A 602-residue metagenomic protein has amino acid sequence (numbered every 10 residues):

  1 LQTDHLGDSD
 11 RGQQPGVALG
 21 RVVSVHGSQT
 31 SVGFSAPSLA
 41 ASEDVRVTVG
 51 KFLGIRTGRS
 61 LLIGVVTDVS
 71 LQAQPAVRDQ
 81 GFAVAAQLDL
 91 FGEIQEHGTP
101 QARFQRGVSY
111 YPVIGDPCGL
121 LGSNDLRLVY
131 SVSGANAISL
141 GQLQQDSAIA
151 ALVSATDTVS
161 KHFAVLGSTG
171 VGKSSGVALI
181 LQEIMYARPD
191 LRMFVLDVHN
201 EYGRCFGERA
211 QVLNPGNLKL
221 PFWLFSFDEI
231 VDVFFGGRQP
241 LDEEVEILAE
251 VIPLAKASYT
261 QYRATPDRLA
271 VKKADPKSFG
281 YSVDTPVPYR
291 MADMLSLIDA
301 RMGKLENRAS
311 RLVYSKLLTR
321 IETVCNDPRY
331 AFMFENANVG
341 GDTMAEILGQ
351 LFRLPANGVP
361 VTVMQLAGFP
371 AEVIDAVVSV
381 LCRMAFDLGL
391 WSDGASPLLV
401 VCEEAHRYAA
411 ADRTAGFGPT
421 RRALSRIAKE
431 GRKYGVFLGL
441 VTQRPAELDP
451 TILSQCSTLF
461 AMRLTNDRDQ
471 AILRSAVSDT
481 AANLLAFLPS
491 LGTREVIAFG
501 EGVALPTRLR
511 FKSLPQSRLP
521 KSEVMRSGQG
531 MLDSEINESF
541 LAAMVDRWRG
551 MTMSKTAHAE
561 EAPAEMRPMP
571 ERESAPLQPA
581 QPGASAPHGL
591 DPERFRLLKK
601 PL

Functional and structural regions predicted by a protein language model:
L1-L166, D393-S396, A411: Basic- and hydrophobic-enriched, low-structure N-terminal and domain-boundary segments that flank ATP-binding catalytic
A137-L220, A498, G528-M531, L541-A542 (+1 more regions): Glycine-rich phosphate-binding loop of nucleotide-binding enzymes
F163, M364, G439: Conserved beta-strand position immediately N-terminal to the Walker
D190-F194, G358-V361, A395-L399, Y434-G439: Loop/turn-to-beta-strand initiation segments
N200-R204, A210, F222-R426: P-loop NTPase motor domains
G236, S425-E430, Y434-R510: Conserved ATP-driven motor cores of ASCE-family P-loop NTPases powering translocation/secretion/packaging/pilus
E244-D267, A486-S517: Conserved AAA+ ATPase small/helical "lid" subdomain
Y289, T493-L602: Conserved P-loop NTPase motor module
